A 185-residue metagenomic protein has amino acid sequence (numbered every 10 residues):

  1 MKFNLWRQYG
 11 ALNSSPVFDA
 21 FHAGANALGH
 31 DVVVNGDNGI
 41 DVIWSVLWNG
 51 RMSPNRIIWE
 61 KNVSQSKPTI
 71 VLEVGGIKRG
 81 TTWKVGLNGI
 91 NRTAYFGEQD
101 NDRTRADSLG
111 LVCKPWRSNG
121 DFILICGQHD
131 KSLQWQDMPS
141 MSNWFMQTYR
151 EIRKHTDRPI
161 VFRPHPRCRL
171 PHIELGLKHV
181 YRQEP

Functional and structural regions predicted by a protein language model:
M1-N49, S132: N-terminal pre-catalytic "stem/leader" segment of glycosyltransferase-like enzymes
R7-G10, M146-E184: Catalytic donor nucleotide-activated moiety binding site of glycosyltransferases and closely related
G10-A11, V46-N49, G75-K78, Q128-S132 (+1 more regions): Short, solvent-exposed loop/turn segments at secondary-structure junctions
S14-F21, S53-I58, P139-E151: Well-ordered, non-membrane alpha-helical segments in soluble/globular domains
A25, N35-N38, L111-N143, L170-V180: Nucleotide-activated sugar donor-binding and catalytic core shared by glycosyltransferases and related lipid-linked
N26, D31, G39-I43, N55-W59 (+4 more regions): Active-site regions of enzymes building and remodeling cell-envelope glycoconjugates
N49-I77, N143-Q147: A short, gly/pro- and small-residue-rich
K67-M138: A nucleotide-sugar donor-handling region in carbohydrate enzymes
